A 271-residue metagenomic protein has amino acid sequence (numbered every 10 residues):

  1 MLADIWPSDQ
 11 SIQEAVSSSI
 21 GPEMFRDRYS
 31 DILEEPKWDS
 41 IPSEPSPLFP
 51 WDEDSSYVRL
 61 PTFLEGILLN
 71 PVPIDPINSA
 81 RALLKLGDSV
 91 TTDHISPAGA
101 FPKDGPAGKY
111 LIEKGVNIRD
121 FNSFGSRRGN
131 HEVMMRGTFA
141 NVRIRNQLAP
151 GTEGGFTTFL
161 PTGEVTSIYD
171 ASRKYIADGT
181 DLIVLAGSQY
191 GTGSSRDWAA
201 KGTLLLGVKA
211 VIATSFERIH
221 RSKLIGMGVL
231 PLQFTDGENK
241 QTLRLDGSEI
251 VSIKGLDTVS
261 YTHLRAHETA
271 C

Functional and structural regions predicted by a protein language model:
M1-R26: Mobile "lid/hinge" segments at catalytic clefts and subdomain interfaces of large enzymes
M1-W6, S30-W38, M134: A glycine-rich phosphate-binding loop feature that marks nucleotide/adenosyl-phosphate handling sites
P42-I212: Non-catalytic terminal/interface segments that mediate subunit docking, oligomerization, and allosteric communication
S188-G191, F216-H220, G237-E238: Acidic, glycine-rich active-site loops and adjacent beta-strand->loop/helix elements that engage anionic groups
K209-T214, P231-F234: Short hydrophobic alpha-helical runs that function as membrane-insertion/retention elements
R218-P231: Active-site-proximal loop->helix
L232-V259: Active-site-proximal mixed secondary-structure blocks
T262-T269: Conserved small/polar residues in nucleotide/adenosyl-binding loops
